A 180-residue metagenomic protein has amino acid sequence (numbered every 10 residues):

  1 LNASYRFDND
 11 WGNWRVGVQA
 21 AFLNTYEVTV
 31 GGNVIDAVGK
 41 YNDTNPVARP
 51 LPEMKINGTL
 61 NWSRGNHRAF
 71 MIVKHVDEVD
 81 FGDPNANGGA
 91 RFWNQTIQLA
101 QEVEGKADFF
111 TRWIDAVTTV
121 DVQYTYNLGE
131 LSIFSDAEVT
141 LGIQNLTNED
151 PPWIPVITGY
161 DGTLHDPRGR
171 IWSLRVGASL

Functional and structural regions predicted by a protein language model:
L1, D10, Q19-N42, A86 (+1 more regions): Conserved small-residue
L1, P52-I56, A116-V120, R168-W172: Residues that define the transmembrane beta-barrel architecture of outer-membrane proteins
L1-Y5, V18, G58-W62, M71 (+3 more regions): Residues on the lipid-exposed face of transmembrane beta-strands in outer-membrane beta-barrel proteins
Y5-V16, V28-V30, G129-A137: Short loop/turn motifs that connect adjacent beta-strands in outer-membrane beta-barrel proteins
N24-E27, I72-T96, N127-L180: C-terminal beta-signal and adjacent terminal beta-strands/loops of Gram-negative outer-membrane beta-barrel proteins
T29-N45, G82-F110: Solvent-exposed loop segments that connect transmembrane elements
V38, N45-P52, T111-A116, G162-R168: Replace "Gram-negative outer membrane beta-barrel proteins" with "bacterial and organellar outer membrane beta-barrel
Q95-D121, T125-G129, D136: Outer membrane beta-barrel transmembrane domains
